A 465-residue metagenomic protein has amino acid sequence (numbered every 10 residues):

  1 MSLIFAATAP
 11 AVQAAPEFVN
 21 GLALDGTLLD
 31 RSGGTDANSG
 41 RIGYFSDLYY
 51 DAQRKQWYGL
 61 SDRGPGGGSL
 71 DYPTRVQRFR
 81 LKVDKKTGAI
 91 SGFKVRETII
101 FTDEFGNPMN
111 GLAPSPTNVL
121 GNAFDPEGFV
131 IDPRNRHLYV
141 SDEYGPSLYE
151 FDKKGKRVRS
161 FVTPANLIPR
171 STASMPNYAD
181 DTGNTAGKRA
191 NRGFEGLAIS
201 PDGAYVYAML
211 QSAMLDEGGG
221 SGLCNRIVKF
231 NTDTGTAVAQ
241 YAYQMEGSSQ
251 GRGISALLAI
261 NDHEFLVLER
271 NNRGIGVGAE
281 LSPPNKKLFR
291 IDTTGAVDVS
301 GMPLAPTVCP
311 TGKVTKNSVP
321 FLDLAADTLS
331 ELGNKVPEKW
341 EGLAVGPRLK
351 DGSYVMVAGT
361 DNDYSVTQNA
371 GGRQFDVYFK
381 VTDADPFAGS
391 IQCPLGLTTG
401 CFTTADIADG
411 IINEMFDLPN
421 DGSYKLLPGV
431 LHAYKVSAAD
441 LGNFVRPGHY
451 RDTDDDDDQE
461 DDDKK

Functional and structural regions predicted by a protein language model:
M1-A6: Bacterial N-terminal signal peptides
V12-D456: Sequence/structural signature of beta-propeller domains
T453-K465: Mature extracytoplasmic/periplasmic regions of secreted or cell-envelope proteins, especially long low-complexity
